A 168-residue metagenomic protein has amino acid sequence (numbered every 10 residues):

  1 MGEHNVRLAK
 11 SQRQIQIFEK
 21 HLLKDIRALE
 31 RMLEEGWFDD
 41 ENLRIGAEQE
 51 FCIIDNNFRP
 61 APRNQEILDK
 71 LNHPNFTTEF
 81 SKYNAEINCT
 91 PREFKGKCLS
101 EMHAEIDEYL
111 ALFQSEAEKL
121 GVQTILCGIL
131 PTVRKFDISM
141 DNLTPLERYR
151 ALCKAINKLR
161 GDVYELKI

Functional and structural regions predicted by a protein language model:
M1-I168: Phosphate/nucleotide-binding catalytic core
